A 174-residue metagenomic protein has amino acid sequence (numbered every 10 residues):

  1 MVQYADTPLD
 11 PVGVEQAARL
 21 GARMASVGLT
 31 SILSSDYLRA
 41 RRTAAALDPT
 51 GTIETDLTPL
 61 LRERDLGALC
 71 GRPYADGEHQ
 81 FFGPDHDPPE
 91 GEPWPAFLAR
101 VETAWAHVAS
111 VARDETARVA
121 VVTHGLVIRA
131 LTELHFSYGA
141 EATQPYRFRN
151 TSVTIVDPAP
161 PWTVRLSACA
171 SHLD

Functional and structural regions predicted by a protein language model:
M1-T7: Glycine-rich N-terminal loop/short-helix segment of MobA-like nucleotidyltransferase
G13-V27, A104-S110: ANL superfamily AMP-binding
A18-D85: Phosphate-coordination/substrate-recognition cap region in phosphate-metabolizing enzymes
S34-S35, A99, V122-T123: Short beta-strand scaffold positions
A46, A130, L134: Active-site signature of alpha/beta-hydrolase-fold catalytic machinery across serine- and Asp/Cys-nucleophile hydrolases
R64-A75, E115, E133-D174: Acidic, low-complexity terminal tails and accessory targeting/binding regions of phosphate-metabolizing enzymes
H86-R113: Internal catalytic-core helix/loop-beta-alpha segment that presents or stabilizes conserved functional determinants
A117-G125: Generic beta-sheet signal
